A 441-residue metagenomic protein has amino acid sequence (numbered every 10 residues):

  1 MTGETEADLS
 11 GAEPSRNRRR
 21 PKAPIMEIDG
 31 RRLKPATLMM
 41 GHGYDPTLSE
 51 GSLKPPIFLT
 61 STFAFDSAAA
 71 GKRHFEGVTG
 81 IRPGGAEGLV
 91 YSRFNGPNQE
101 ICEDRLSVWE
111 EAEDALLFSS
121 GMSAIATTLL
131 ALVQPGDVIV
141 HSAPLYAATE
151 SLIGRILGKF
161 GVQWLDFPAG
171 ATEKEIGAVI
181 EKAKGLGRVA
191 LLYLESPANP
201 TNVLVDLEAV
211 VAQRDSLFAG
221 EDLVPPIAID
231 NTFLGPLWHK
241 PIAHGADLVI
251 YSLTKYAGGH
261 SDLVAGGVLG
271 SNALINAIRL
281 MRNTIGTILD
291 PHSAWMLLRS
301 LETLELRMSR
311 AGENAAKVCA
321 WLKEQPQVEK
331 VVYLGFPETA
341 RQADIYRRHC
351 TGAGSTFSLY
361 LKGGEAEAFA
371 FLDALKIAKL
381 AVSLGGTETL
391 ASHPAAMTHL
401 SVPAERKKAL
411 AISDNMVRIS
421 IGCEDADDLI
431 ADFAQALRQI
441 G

Functional and structural regions predicted by a protein language model:
M1-A86: N-terminal glycine-rich, Lys/His-bearing helix-loop that initiates the first secondary-structure elements of many
T2-K22, E113, G154, Q163-L165 (+5 more regions): PLP-dependent enzyme catalytic core of the Aspartate aminotransferase-like
D8-G30, M39-L48, D114-Q327, V332: Conserved PLP-enzyme active-site core in the AAT-like
A23, K330-V417, I421, L429: Conserved C-terminal alpha-helix-loop-beta "cap" of PLP-dependent enzymes that closes/shapes the active-site mouth
Y44-P46, L59-D66, F233-G235, K255 (+7 more regions): Glycine-rich beta-alpha junction loops
T62, S67-S123, A148-T149, I153-R155: Conserved N-terminal alpha-helix of the aminotransferase class I/II PLP-enzyme fold
W109, L322-P326, L375: Acidic-histidine catalytic/liganding microenvironments
